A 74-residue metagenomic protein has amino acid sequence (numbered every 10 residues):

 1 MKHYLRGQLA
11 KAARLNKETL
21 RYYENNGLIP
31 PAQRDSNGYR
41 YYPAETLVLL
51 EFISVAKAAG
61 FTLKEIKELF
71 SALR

Functional and structural regions predicted by a protein language model:
M1-S71: Basic helix-turn-helix/winged-helix DNA-binding cores and closely related short helical interaction motifs
